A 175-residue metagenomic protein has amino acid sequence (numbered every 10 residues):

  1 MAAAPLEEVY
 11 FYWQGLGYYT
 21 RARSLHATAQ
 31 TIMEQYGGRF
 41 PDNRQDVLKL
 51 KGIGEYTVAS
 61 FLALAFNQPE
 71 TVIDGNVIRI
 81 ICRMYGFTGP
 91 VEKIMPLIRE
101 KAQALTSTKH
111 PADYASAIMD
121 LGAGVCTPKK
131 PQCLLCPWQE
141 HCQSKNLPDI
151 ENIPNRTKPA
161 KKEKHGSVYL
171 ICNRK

Functional and structural regions predicted by a protein language model:
M1, Y12-W13, L170-K175: Proteins with a high burden of low-complexity, intrinsically disordered sequence enriched in S/T/G/P/A and R, requiring
A2-L134, W138-E151, E163: Catalytic cores of DNA base-excision repair glycosylases
I153-K175: Conserved N-terminal beta-strand and adjoining loop/helix that marks the start of the Nudix/MutT-like hydrolase domain
